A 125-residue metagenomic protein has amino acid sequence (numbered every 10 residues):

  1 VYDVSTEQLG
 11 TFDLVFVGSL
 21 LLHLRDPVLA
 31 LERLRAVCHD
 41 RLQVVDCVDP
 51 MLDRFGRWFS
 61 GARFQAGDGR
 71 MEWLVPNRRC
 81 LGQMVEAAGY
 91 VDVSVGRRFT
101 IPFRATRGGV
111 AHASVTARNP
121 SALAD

Functional and structural regions predicted by a protein language model:
V1-L9, F16, R25-L123: S-adenosyl-L-methionine-dependent methyltransferase catalytic module, highlighting the catalytic core
L14-L20: Short catalytic micro-motifs in class I SAM-dependent methyltransferases
